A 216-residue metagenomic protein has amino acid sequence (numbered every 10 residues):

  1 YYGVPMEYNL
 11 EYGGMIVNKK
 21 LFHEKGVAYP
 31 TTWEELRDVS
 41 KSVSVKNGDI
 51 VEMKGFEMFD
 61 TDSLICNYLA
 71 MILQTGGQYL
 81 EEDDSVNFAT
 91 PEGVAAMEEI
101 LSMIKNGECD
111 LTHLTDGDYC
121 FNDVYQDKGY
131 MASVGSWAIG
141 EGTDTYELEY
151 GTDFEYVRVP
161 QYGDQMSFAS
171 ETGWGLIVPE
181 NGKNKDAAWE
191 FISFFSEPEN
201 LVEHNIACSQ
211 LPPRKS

Functional and structural regions predicted by a protein language model:
Y1-V17, L21, V157-A169: A structural signal for short loop-to-beta-strand junctions that line the ligand-binding cleft of periplasmic/secreted
Y1-Y8, G13, R37-V86, G129: Extracytoplasmic/periplasmic solute-binding protein
E24-K25, E98, M103-C109, T145-P212: Extracytoplasmic/periplasmic substrate-recognition and gating elements
W33-D38, L111-Q126: Short helix-initiation/N-cap motifs at beta->coil->alpha
V39-S40, Y119-V124, A138, A188 (+2 more regions): Short, hydrophobic alpha-helical packing/hinge segments within bilobed ligand-binding/sensory domains
V39-S42, D83-L114, V159: Glycine-centered hinge/linker elements that transmit conformational signals in sensory and ligand-binding systems
G117, V134-T143, T172-W174: Beta->alpha turn/N-cap motifs
Q126-G135: Alpha-to-beta junction loops
